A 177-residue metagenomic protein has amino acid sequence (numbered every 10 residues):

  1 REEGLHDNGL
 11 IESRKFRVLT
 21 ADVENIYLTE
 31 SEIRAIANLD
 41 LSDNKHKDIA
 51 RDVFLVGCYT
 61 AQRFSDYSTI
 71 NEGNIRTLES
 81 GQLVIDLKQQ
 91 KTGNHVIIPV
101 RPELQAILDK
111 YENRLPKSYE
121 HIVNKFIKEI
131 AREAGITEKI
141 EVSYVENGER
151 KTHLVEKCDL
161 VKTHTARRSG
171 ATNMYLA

Functional and structural regions predicted by a protein language model:
R1-I11, R63-S65, K128-A131, G135-T137: N-terminal DNA-binding recognition helix of tyrosine site-specific recombinases/integrases
E2, Y59-T60, L176-A177: Alpha-helix C-terminal capping/termination sites
L5-F64, Y119-I122, R167: Basic, Lys/Arg- and aromatic-enriched nucleic-acid-binding interface segment
K15, T69-I107: Conserved tyrosine-mediated DNA breakage-rejoining catalytic core shared by Y-recombinases
E24, L41-H46, D86-H95, Y111-Y119 (+1 more regions): Short, contiguous acidic/charged loop-to-helix segments that flank catalytic cores in large enzymes
R34, A61, S65-T69, I98 (+5 more regions): Feature representing long, continuous alpha-helical segments
I36, L41, Q82-L83, N173: Catalytic cores of nucleotide-enabled group-transfer and carboxylate-activating enzymes in metabolic and assembly-line
D43-N44, N113-K117, K128-A177: Short, basic (Lys/Arg/His-rich) helix/loop patches that form interaction surfaces in the mid-to-C-terminal regions
